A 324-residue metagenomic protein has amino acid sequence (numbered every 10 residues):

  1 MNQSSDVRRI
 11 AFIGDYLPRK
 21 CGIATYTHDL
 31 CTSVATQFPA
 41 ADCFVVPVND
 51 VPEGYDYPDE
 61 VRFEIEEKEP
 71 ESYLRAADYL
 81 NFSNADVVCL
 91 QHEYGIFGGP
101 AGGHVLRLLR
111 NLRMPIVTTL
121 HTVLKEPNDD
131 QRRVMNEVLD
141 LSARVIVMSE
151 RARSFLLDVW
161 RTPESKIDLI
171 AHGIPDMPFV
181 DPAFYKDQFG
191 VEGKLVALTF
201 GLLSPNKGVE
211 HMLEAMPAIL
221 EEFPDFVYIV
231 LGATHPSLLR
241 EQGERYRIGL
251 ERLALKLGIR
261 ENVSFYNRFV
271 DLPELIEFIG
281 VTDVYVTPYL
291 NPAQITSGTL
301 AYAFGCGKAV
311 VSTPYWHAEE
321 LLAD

Functional and structural regions predicted by a protein language model:
F12, V191-K207, L213-M216, I229-L231: Conserved donor-binding/catalytic core segment of Leloir-type glycosyltransferases
P18, D29-N84, T234-P236: N-terminal strand-loop element at the rim of the active site of nucleotide-sugar-dependent glycosyltransferases
L139, I276-T282: Short alpha-helical donor nucleotide-sugar binding micro-motif in glycosyltransferases
R151, G173, T234: Carbohydrate-associated surface elements
F179-V191, V196: A short helix/loop element that forms part of the nucleotide-sugar donor recognition site in Leloir-type
E241-F269, P273: Nucleotide-activated donor-binding/catalytic signature segment of Leloir-type glycosyltransferases, i.e., the conserved
V286, G305, A309-S312: Short hydrophobic beta-strand element within catalytic cores of glycosyltransferases and related nucleotide-activated
T296, G305, P314-D324: Short acidic/histidine- and often glycine-rich active-site loop of Leloir-type glycosyltransferases that engages
